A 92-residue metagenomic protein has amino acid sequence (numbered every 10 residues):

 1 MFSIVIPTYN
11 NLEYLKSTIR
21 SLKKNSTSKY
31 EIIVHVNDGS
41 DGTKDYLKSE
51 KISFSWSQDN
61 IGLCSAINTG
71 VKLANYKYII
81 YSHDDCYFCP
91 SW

Functional and structural regions predicted by a protein language model:
M1-S3, E31: Cell-envelope/extracellular polymer assembly enzymes that use nucleotide-activated donors
I6-S17, D38: Active-site beta-to-alpha loop of glycosyltransferases that engages the nucleotide-sugar donor
R20-K29: Short, acidic, metal-binding catalytic loop of nucleotide-sugar glycosyltransferases
V36-K44: A conserved acidic beta->alpha catalytic loop
N37, S82-D84: Active-site acidic Asp-centered loop
G42, C86-W92: Acidic donor-binding/catalytic loop of UDP-sugar-dependent glycosyltransferases, especially processive GT2
S57-A74: Glycine-rich, basic loop-to-helix element that forms the pyrophosphate-binding segment of sugar-nucleotide handling
I79: Short aromatic/hydrophobic "clamp" motif used to bind/position activated sugar donors
